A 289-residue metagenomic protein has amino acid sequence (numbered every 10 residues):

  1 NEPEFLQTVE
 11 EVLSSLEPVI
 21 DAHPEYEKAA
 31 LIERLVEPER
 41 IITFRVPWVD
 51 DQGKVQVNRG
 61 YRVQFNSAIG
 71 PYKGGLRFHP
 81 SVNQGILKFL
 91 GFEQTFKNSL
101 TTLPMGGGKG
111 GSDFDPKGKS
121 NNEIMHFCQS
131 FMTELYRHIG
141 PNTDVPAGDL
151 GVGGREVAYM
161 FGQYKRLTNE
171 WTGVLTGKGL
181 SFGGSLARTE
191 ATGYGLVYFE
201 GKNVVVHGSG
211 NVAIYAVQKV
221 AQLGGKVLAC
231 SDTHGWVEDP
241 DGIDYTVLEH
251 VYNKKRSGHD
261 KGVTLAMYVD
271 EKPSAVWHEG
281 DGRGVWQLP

Functional and structural regions predicted by a protein language model:
E2-E190, G195-V197: N-terminal ligand-binding/catalytic initiation module
D50-K54, G280, L288: Short acidic-glycine loop/turn motifs at beta-strand connectors
T176, A187-Q287: Glycine-rich phosphate/diphosphate-binding loop of Rossmann-like nucleotide-binding domains
